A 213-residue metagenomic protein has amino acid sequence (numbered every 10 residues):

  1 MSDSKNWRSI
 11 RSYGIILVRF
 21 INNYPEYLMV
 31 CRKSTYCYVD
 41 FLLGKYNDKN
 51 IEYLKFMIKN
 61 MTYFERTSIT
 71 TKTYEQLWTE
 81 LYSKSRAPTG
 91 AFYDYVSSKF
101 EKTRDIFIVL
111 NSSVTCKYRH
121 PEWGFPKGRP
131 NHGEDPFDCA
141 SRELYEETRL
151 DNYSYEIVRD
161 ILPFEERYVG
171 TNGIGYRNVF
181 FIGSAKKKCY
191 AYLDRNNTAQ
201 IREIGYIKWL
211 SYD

Functional and structural regions predicted by a protein language model:
K5-P126: N-terminal strand-loop-strand
L77-F107, S113-D213: Unchanged
